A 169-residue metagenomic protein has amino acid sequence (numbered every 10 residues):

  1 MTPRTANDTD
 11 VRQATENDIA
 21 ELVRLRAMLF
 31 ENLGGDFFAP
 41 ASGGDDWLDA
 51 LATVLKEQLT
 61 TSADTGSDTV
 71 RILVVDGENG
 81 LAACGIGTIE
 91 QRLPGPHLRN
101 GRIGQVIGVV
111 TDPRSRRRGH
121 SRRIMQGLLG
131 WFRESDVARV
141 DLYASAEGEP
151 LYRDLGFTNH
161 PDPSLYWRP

Functional and structural regions predicted by a protein language model:
D10-R24, G35: A short beta-loop-alpha structural element at the N-terminal edge of CoA-dependent acyl/N-acetyltransferase catalytic
A27-K56: Conserved GNAT-fold acetyl-CoA-binding loop/helix
A52-V74, Q105: A short helix-loop-beta-strand connector motif used in the catalytic cores of GNAT acetyltransferases and, in some
V74, G80-I89, Q105, V110: Conserved beta-strand in the GNAT
R92-G95, R99, D141-Y143, E147 (+2 more regions): Conserved catalytic-core motifs of GNAT/GCN5-like acyltransferases
H97-P113: Conserved acetyl-CoA binding element of GNAT-fold acetyltransferases
S115, G119-G127: Conserved acetyl-CoA pyrophosphate-binding loop and the N-cap/start of the following alpha-helix in GNAT-like
M125, F132-A144: Conserved GNAT acetyl-CoA-binding A-motif
